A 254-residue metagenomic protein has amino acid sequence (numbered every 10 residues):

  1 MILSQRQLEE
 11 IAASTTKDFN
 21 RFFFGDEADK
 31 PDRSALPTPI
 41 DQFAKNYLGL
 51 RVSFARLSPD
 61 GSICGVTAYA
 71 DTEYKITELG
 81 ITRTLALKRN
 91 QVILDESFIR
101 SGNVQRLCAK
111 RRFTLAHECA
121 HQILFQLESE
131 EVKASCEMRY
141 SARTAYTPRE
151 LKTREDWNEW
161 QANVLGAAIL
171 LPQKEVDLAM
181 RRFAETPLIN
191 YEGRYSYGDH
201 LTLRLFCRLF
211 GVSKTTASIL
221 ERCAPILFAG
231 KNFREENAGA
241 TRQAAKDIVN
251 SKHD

Functional and structural regions predicted by a protein language model:
M1-D254: Active-site hotspot residues in diverse enzymes, especially metal/ion-binding acidic/histidine motifs
